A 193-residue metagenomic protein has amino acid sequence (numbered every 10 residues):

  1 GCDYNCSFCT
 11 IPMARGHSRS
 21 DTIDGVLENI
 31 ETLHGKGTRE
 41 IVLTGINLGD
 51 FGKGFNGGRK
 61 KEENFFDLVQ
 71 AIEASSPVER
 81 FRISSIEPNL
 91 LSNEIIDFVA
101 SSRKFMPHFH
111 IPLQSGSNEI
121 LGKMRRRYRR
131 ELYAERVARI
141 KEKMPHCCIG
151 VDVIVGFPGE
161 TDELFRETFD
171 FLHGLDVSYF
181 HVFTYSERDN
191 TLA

Functional and structural regions predicted by a protein language model:
G1-D24: Canonical Radical SAM [4Fe-4S] cluster-binding loop centered on the CxxxCxxC motif and its immediate flanking residues
G1-S7, E31-G35, R39-V42: N-terminal pre-triad scaffold of radical SAM enzymes
C2, C6, G45-N47, P112-S117 (+1 more regions): Short, small-residue-rich loop/turn micro-motifs
T10-M13, G37, L90, D176 (+1 more regions): Conserved functional loop/turn residues at catalytic and ligand-binding sites
G35-F165: Conserved SAM/AdoMet-binding glycine-rich loop
F171-A193: Conserved glycine-bearing catalytic or ligand-binding loops at nucleotide- and phosphate-handling centers of large
